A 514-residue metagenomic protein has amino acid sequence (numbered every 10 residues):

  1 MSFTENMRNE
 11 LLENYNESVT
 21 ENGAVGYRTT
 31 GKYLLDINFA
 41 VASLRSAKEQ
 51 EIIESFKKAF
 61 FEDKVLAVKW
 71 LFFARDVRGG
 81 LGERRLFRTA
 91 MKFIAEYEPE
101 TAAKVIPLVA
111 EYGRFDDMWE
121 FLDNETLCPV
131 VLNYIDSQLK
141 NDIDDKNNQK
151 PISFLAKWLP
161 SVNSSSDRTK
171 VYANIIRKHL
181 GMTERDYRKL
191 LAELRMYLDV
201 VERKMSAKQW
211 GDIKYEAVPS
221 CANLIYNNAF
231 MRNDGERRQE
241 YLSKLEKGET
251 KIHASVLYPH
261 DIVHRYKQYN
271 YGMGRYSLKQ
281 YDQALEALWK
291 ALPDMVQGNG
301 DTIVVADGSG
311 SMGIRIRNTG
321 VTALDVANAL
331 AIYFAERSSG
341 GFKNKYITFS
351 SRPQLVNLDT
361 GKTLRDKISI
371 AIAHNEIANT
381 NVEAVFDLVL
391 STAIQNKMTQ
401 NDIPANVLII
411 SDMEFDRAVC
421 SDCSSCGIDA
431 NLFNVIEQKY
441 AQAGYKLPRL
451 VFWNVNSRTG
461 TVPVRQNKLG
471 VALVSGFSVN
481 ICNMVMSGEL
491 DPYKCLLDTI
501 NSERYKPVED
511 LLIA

Functional and structural regions predicted by a protein language model:
M1-V326, E336-A514: Long lumenal/extracellular ectodomains of secretory and single-pass membrane proteins
